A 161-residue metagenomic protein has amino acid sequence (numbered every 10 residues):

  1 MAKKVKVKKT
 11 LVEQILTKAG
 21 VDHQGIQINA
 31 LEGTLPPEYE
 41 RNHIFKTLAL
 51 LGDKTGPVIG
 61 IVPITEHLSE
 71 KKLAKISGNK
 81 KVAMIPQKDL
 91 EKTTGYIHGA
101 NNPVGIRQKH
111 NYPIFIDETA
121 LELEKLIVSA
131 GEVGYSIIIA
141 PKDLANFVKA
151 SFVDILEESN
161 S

Functional and structural regions predicted by a protein language model:
M1-S161: Extended, low-hydrophobicity, polar/charged segments
